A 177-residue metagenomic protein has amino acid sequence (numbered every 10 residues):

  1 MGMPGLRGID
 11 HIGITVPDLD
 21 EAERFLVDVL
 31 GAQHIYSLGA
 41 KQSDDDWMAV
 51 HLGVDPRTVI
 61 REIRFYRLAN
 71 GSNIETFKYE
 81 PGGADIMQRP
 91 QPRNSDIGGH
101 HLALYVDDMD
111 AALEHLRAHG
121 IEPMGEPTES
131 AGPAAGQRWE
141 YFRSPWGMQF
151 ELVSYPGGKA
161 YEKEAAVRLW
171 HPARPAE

Functional and structural regions predicted by a protein language model:
M1-G5, I14, S37, I74 (+2 more regions): Vicinal oxygen chelate
L6-G8, N94-G99, A134: Short glycine-enriched loop/turn motifs at secondary-structure junctions
I9, Y66, G71-T76, G99 (+1 more regions): Short, structured motif recognition centered on aromatic/hydrophobic residues
T15-G71, A111, A118, S130-A135 (+1 more regions): Core segments of cupin and vicinal oxygen chelate
Q42, P81, P156-G158: A short acidic/small-residue loop/turn micro-motif
S72, G82-G83: Active-site/binding-pocket entry motifs
Q91: Glycan-recognition patch characteristic of GH18 chitinases/ENGases and related GlcNAc/peptidoglycan-binding proteins
